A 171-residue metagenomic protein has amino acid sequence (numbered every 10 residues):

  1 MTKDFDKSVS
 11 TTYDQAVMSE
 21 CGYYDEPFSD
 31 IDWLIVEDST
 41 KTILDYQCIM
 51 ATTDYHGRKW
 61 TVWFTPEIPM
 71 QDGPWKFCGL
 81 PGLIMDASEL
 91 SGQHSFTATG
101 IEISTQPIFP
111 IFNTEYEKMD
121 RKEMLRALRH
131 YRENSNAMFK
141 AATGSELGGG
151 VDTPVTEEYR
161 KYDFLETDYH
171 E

Functional and structural regions predicted by a protein language model:
M1-E171: Extended soluble regions of mature proteins
